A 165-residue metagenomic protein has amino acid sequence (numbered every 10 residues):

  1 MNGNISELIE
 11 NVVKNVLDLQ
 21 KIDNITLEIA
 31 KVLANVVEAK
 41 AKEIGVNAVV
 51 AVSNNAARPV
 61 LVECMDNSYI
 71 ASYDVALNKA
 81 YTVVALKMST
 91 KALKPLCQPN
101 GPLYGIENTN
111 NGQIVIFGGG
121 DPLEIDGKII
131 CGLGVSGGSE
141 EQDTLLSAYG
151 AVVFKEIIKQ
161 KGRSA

Functional and structural regions predicted by a protein language model:
N2-L33, S136-A165: Juxtadomain coupling helices with adjacent low-complexity linkers
I22-V49, N100-I116: Short, basic/aromatic recognition patches
V49-A56: Short hydrophobic alpha-helical segments used for membrane anchoring or interfacial signaling
P59-C64, Y73: Amphipathic coiled-coil signal-relay and dimerization helices
N67-T82, S139-V152: A short, polar/charged loop-to-alpha-helix boundary motif
Y69-E107: Regulatory sensory and allosteric helical modules in signal-transduction proteins and certain transcription factors
N108-V152: Extended hydrophobic
